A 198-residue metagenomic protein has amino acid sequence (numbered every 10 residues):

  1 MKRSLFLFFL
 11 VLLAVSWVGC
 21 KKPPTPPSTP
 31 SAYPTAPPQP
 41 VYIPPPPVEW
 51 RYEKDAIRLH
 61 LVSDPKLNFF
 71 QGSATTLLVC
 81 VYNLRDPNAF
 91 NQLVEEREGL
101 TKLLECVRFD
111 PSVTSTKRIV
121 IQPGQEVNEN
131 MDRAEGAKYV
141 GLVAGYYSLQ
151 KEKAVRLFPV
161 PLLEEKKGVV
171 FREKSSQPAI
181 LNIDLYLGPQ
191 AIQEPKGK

Functional and structural regions predicted by a protein language model:
M1-K21: Sec-dependent bacterial lipoprotein signal peptides
A14-P40: Bacterial Sec signal peptide processing site at the extreme N-terminus
K21-P24, S28-P30, V155-K198: Glycine-rich, aromatic-bearing surface loops/beta-hairpins
A32-I57: N-terminal low-complexity, Pro/Thr/Ser-rich intrinsically disordered segments that act as propeptides or flexible
I57, L77, V140: Residue-level detector of short, conserved catalytic/binding motifs and their immediate flanks
L59-F70: Short amphipathic, basic-aromatic surface patches that mediate peripheral association with negatively charged
Q71-C80: Short coil-to-beta strand junction motifs in C2/discoidin
V81-E152: Mid-length scaffold segments of soluble, non-membrane domains
